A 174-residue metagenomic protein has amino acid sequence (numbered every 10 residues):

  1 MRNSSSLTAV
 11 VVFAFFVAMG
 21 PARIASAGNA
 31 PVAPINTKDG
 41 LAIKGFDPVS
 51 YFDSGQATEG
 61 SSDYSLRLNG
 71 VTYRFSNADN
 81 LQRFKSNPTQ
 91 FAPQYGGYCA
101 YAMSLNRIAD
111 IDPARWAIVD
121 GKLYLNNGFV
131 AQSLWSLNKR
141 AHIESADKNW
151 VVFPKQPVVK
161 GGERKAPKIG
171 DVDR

Functional and structural regions predicted by a protein language model:
M1-V11: Bacterial N-terminal signal peptides that target proteins for export
A9-V11, N77-A78, P88: Short, solvent-exposed linear motifs at loop/edge-of-secondary-structure regions
V10-G20: Bacterial N-terminal signal peptides
R23-N69, F91-R174: Intrinsically disordered, low-complexity terminal tails and linkers in eukaryotic proteins, enriched in charged/polar
L68-N77: Short, well-structured hydrophobic secondary-structure segments
D79-N80, V130: Acidic glycine-/aspartate-rich tracts in secreted/extracellular proteins
